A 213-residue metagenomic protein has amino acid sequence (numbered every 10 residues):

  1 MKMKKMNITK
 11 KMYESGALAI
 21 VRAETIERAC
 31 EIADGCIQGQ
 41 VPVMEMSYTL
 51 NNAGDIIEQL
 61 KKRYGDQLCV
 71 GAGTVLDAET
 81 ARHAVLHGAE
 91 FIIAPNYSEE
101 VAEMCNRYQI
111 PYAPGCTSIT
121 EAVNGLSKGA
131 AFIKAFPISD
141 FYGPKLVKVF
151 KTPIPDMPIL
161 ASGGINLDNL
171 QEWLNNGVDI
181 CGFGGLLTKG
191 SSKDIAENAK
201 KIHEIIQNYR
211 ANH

Functional and structural regions predicted by a protein language model:
M1-H87, R107, D156, L167-D168 (+1 more regions): Conserved N-terminal beta1-alpha1 strand-loop-helix module at the mouth
I20-R22, V43-L50, L68-L76, A89-Y97 (+2 more regions): Catalytic beta/alpha-barrel core
I32, D77-H87, T120-K128, I165-C181: Catalytic cores of alpha/beta
I32, V101, C105, E121 (+2 more regions): Aromatic/hydrophobic pocket-lining residues that form π-stacking "cages" and hydrophobic walls in ligand
I37-P42, Y64-Q67, V85-I92, N106-A113 (+3 more regions): Glycine-enriched alpha-helix->loop->beta-strand junction motifs that scaffold or abut catalytic
A72-G73, A161-I165, C181-L187: Glycine-rich beta-strand-to-loop/alpha-helix junction loops that act as flexible
F91, P95-V101, K134-G143, N176-N198: Glycine-rich phosphate-binding active-site loops on the catalytic face of alpha/beta enzymes
A113-I119, V123-K134, P158, S162 (+4 more regions): Catalytic alpha/beta core domains of metabolic enzymes, predominantly
